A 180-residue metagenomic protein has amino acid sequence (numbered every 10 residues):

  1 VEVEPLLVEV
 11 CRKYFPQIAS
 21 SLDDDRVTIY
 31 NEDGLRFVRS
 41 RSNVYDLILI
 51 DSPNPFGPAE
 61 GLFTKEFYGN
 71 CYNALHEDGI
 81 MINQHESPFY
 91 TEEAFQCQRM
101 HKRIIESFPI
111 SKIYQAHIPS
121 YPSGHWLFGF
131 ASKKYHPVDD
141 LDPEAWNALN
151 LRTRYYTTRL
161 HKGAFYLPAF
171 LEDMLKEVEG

Functional and structural regions predicted by a protein language model:
V1-D78, T91-C97: The AdoMet/dcAdoMet-binding core of the Class I SAM-like
L35, A116-I118: Generic recognition of flexible, low-complexity loop/linker segments
P53, A116, K134: Flexible loop residues that form catalytic and substrate-binding hotspots at small-molecule/glycan-binding clefts
N54-P55, E86-Y90, P119-S120: Short "lid" loop at the C-terminus of a central beta-strand within the Rossmann-like core of SAM-dependent
Y68-G69, A94-Q115, G129: Conserved Class I S-adenosyl-L-methionine
D78-H85: Conserved beta-strand signature within the Rossmann-like core of class I S-adenosyl-L-methionine
N83, F108-Q115, V138-L141: Acidic/polar loop patches that form or flank catalytic/metal-binding clefts of enzymes that bind anionic ligands
S123-G180: SAM/dcSAM-binding transferase cores
